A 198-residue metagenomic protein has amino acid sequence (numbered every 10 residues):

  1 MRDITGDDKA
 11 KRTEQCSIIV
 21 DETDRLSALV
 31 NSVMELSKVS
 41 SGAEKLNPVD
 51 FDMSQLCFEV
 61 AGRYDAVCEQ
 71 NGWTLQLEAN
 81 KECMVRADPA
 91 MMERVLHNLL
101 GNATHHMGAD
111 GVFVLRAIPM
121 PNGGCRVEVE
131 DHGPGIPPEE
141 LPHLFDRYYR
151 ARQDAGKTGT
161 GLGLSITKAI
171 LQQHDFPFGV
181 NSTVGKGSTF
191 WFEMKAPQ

Functional and structural regions predicted by a protein language model:
D7, S41-L46, M84-A87: Conserved micro-motifs of the catalytic ATP-binding
D21-L26: Short alpha-helical segment of the dimerization/phosphotransfer core of two-component systems
N47-D52, E69, T74-C83, M120: Conserved catalytic submotifs in the C-terminal HATPase_c
A103-T104: Short helix-loop "hinge" at the ATP-lid/N-box region of the Bergerat-fold HATPase_c
D110-G123: Short beta-strand/loop element within the Bergerat-fold HATPase_c
I136-Y148: Short conserved segment of the HATPase_c
D175-F176: Conserved glycine-rich
